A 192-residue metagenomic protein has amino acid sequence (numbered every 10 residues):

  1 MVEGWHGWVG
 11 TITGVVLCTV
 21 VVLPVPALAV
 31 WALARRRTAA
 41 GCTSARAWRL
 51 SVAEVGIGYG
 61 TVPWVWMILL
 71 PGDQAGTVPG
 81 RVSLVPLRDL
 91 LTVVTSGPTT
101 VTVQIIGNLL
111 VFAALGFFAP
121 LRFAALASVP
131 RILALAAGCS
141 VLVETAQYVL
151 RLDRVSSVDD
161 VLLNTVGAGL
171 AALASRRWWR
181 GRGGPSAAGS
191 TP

Functional and structural regions predicted by a protein language model:
M1-L152, L173-P192: Bulky hydrophobic segments
R154-L163: Non-cytosolic membrane-interface motifs at loop->transmembrane helix junctions
G167: Loop-to-helix element that buttresses phosphate recognition and phosphoryl-transfer chemistry
